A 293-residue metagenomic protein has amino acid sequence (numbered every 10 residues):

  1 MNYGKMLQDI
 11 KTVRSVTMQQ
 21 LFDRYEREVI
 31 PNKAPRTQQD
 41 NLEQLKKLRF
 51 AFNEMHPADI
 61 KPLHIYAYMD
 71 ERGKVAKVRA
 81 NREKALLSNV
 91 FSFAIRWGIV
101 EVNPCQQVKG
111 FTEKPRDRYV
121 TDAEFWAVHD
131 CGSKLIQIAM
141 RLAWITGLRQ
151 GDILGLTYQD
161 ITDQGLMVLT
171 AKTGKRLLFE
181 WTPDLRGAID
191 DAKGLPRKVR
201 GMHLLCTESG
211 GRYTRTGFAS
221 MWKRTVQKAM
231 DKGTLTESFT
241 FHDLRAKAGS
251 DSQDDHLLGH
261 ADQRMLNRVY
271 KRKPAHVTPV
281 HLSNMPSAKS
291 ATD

Functional and structural regions predicted by a protein language model:
M1-S15, P31-N32: N-terminal helical hairpins
R14-Q19, E26-F93, W97-I99, R212-G217 (+1 more regions): N-terminal core-binding DNA-recognition domain of tyrosine site-specific recombinases/integrases
V78, R96, Q137-R141, I145 (+3 more regions): C-terminal catalytic core of tyrosine-transesterase DNA break-rejoin enzymes
N81, R96, V100-V102, Q106-Q150 (+2 more regions): Basic, Lys/Arg- and aromatic-enriched nucleic-acid-binding interface segment
Q106-Q107, Q164-L169, T240-D243, D251-N284: Short functional hotspots where side chains directly engage DNA or cofactors
Q107, P115, Y119, A123-E124 (+2 more regions): Conserved tyrosine-mediated DNA breakage-rejoining catalytic core shared by Y-recombinases
T182-L235, A248, S252: Active-site/catalytic core of tyrosine-dependent DNA strand-transfer enzymes
D191-R200, T207-G210, R264-R268, R272 (+1 more regions): C-terminal secondary-structure termini that scaffold catalytic or DNA-interacting sites
